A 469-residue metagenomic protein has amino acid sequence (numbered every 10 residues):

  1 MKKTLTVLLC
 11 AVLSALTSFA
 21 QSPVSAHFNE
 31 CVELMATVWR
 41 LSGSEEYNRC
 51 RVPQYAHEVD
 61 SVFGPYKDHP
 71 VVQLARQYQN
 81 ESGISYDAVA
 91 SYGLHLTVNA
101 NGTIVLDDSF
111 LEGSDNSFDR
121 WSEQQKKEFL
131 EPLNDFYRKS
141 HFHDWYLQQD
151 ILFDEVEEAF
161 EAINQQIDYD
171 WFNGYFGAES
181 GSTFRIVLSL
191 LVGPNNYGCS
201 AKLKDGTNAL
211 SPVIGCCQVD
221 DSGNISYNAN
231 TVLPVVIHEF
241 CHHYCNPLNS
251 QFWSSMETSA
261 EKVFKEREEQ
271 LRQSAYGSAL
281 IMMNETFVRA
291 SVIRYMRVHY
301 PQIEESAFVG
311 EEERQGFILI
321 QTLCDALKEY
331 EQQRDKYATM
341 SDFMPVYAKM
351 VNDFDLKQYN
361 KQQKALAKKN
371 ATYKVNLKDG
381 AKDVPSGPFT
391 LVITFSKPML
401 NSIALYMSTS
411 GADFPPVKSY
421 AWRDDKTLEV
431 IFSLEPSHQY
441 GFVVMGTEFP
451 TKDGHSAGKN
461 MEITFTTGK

Functional and structural regions predicted by a protein language model:
M1-P23: Bacterial Sec-dependent N-terminal signal peptides
Q21-T103, F317-C324: N-terminal mature-domain "stem" immediately C-terminal to a signal peptide or N-terminal signal-anchor/transmembrane
S114-N116, G198-N230: Active-site scaffold of zinc-dependent metalloenzymes
D150-A209, I403: Auxiliary, metal-adjacent structural segments of Zn-dependent hydrolase domains
N230-S250: Active-site recognition of the HExxH zinc-binding catalytic motif
N246-Q273: Post-HEXXH active-site segment of zinc metalloproteases
V292-K374: Pan-zinc metallopeptidase signature
A365-K469: Acidic, low-complexity Ser/Thr/Gly/Pro-rich repeat segments typical of extracellular/periplasmic and surface-exposed
